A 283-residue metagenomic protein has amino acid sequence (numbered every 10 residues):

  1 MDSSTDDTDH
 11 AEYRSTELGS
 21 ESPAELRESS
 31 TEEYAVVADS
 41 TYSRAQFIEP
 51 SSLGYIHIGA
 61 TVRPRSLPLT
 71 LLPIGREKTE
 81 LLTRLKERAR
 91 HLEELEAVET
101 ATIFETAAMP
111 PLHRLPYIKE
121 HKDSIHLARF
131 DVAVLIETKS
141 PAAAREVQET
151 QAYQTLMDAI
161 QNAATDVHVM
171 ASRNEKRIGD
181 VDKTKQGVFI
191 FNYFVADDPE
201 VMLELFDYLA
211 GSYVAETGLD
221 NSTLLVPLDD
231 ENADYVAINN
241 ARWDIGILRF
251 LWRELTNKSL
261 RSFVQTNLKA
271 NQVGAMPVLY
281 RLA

Functional and structural regions predicted by a protein language model:
M1-D2, D6-D131, K139-A143, A163-A283: Short S/T/G/P-rich N-terminal loop/turn motif that feeds into the first structured element of a domain
A133-Q161: Acidic (E/D-rich), amphipathic helical modules within compact regulatory domains
